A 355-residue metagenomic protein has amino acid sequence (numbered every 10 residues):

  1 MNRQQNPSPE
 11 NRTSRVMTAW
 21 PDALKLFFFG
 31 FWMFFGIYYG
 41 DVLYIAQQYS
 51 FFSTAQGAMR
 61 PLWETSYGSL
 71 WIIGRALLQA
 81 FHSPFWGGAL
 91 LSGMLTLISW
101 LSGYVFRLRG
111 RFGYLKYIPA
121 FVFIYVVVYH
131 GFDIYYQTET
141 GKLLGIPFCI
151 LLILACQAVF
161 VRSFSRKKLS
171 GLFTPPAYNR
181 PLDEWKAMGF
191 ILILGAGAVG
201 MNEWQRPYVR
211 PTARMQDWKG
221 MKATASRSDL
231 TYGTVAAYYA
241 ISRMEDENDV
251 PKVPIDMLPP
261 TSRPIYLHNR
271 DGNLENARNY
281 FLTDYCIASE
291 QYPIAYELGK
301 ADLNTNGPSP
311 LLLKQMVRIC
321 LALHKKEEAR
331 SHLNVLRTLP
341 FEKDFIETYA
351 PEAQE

Functional and structural regions predicted by a protein language model:
N2-T18, F164-L182: Membrane-interfacial, low-structure loops and terminal tails that flank and connect transmembrane helices in multi-pass
R12-F28, G110-F112: N-terminal membrane topogenic signal
W32-G36, P119-G131, S170, A177 (+1 more regions): Aromatic-anchored segments of alpha-helical transmembrane domains
M33-L77, F81-W86: Membrane-interface coil-to-helix junctions
I45, Y49, W63-Y67, L115-F164: Membrane-interface micro-motifs in multi-pass membrane enzymes
S92-G110, Y125-V126, L154-V159: Transmembrane-helix motifs of polytopic, lipid-linked glycan transferases
N179-E203: Internal/C-terminal transmembrane anchor helices
M201-E355: Soluble catalytic regions of membrane-associated enzymes that act on cell-envelope and secretory-pathway components
